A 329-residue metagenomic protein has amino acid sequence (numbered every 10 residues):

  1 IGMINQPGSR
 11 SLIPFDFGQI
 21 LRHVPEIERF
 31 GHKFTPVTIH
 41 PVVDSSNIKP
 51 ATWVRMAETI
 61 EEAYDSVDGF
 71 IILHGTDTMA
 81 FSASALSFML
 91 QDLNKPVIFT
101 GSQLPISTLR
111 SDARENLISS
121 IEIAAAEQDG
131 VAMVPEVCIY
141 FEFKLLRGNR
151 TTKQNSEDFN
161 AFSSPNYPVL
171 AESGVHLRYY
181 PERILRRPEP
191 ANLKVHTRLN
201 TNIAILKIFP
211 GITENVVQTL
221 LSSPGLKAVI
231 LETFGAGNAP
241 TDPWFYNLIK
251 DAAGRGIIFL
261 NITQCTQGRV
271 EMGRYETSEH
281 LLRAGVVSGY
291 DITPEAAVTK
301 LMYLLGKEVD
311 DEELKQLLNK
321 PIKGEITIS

Functional and structural regions predicted by a protein language model:
I1-E62: ATP/NTP phosphate-donor binding region
G2-G8, A83-S84, L109-D112, K144-K153 (+1 more regions): Short acidic, glycine/serine/threonine-rich loops at helix termini
G2-I4, T78-A83, N116-L117, N238-T241: Short glycine/serine/threonine-rich phosphate/pyrophosphate-binding segments that cradle anionic phosphate groups
D16-E28, R147-L231, A236, P321-S329: Accessory alpha-helical/coil subdomains and C-terminal extensions that flank or cap enzyme catalytic cores
V67-M79, P224-G237: Short acidic, glycine-rich surface-loop motifs adjacent to enzyme active sites
I72-K95, T241-L248: Short Gly/Thr/Asp-enriched flexible loops that form oxyanion-binding sites at enzyme active sites
F99-G174: Internal gly/pro-rich beta-alpha loop/helix module that stabilizes soluble enzyme cofactors or their anionic handles
T233-S329: C-terminal non-catalytic interaction/assembly regions of soluble proteins
